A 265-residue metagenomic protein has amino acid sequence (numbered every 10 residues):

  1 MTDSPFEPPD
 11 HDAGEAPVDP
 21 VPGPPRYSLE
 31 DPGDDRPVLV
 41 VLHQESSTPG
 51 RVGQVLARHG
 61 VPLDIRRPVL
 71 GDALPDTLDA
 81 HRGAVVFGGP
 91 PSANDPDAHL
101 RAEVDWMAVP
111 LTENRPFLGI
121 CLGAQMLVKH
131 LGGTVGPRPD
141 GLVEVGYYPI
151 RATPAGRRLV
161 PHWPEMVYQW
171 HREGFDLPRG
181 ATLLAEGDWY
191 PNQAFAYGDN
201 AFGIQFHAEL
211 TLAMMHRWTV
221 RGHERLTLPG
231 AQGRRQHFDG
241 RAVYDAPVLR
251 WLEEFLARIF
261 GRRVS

Functional and structural regions predicted by a protein language model:
T2-A98, A102-R115, L226-S265: N-terminal beta1-alpha1 cap of cysteine-dependent amidohydrolase-like domains
L39, D64-R66, V85, L118 (+3 more regions): Hydrophobic/aromatic beta-strand patches that form the interior of the parallel beta-sheet core in alpha/beta enzyme
P49-R51, P75, D95-D97, V128-H130 (+3 more regions): Short glycine-/acidic-enriched loop or helix-start segments at secondary-structure transitions that form or flank
A57, H81-V85, T134-R138, P154 (+1 more regions): Short, hinge-like loop/turn segments at secondary-structure boundaries
P110-T134: Catalytic nucleophile loop
G132-A213: Pocket-forming structural segment of enzyme catalytic cores
D199-H237: C-terminal helical/coil "lid" or tail adjacent to the Rossmann-like core of SAM-dependent
